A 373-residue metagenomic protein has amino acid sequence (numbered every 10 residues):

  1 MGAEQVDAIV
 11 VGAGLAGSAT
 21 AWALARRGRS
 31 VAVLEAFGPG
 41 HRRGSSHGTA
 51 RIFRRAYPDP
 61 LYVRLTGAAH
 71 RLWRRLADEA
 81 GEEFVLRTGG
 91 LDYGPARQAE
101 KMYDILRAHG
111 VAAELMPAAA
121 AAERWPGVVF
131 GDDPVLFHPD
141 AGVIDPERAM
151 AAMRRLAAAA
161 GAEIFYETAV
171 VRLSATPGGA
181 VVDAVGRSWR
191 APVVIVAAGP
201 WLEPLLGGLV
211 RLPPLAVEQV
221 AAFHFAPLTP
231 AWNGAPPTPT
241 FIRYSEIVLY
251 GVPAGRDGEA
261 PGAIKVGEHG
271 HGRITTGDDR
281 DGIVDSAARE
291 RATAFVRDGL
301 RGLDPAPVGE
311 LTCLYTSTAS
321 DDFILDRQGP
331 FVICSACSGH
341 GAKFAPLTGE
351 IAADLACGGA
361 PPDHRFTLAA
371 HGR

Functional and structural regions predicted by a protein language model:
G2-A16, A32: Beta1/beta-strand and adjacent pyrophosphate-binding region of the FAD-binding site in flavoprotein oxidoreductases
I9-V11, L34, W189-W201, G349: Short hydrophobic core segments
W22-R26, E83-V85, S188, P200-G329: Active-site substrate-recognition segment that forms the wall of the catalytic cavity or substrate channel
A25-S46: Glycine-rich FAD pyrophosphate-binding loop
A50-R124, D132-D133, V248: Dinucleotide-binding Rossmann-like beta1-alpha1 core, especially the glycine-rich loop that anchors the ADP
P95-Y166, R172-T176: Flavin (FAD/FMN) cofactor-binding and adjacent substrate-gating region of FAD-dependent oxidoreductase domains
V171-W189: Conserved beta-strand-loop-beta-strand element in the redox core of flavoprotein oxidoreductases
A292-R373: C-terminal catalytic lobe of FAD-dependent flavoproteins
